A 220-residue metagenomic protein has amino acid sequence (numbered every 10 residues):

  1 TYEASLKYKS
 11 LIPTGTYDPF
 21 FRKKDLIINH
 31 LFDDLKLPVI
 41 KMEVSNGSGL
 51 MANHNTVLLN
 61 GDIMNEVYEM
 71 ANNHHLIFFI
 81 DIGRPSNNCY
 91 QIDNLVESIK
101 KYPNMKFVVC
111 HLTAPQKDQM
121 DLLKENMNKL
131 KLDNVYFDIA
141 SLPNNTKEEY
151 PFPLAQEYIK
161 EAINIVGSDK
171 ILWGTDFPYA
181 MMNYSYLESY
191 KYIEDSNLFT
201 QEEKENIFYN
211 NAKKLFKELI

Functional and structural regions predicted by a protein language model:
T1-I80, R84-P85, D138-S141: Active-site gating/metal-coordination segments in enzymes
T1-L11, D93-V108, S189-D195: Short, electropositive alpha-helical surface patch
A4-L6, N128-L130, I165, N197-F199: Short, conserved catalytic or adaptor-binding loops enriched in Gly and charged residues
R22-K24, S48-M51, S86-N88, Q116-K117 (+2 more regions): Short catalytic/ligand-binding loop motif for oxyanion handling, primarily in non-cytosolic enzymes, centered on
L26-I28, A52-H54, I92, M120-L122 (+3 more regions): Short aromatic-enriched loop/helix-cap "lid" or pocket-rim segments at secondary-structure transitions that line
T56-L172: Catalytic pocket-lining loop regions of alpha/beta-barrel enzymes, especially the amidohydrolase/enolase/GH5 lineages
A71, F137, D176, K204 (+1 more regions): Conserved, mostly hydrophobic/aromatic
E161, I165-L172, M181-I220: Mid-to-C-terminal alpha-helical segments outside catalytic/metal-binding sites
